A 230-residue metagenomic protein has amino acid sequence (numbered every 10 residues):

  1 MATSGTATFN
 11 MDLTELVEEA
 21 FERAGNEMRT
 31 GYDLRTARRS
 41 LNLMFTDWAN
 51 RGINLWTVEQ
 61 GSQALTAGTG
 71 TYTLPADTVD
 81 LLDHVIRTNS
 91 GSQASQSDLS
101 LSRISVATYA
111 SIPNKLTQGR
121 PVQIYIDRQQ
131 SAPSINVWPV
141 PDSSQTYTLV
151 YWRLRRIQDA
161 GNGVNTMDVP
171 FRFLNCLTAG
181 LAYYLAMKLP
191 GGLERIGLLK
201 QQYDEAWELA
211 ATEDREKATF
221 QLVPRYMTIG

Functional and structural regions predicted by a protein language model:
M1-G230: Glycine-enriched, solvent-exposed interface loops adjoining structured elements
